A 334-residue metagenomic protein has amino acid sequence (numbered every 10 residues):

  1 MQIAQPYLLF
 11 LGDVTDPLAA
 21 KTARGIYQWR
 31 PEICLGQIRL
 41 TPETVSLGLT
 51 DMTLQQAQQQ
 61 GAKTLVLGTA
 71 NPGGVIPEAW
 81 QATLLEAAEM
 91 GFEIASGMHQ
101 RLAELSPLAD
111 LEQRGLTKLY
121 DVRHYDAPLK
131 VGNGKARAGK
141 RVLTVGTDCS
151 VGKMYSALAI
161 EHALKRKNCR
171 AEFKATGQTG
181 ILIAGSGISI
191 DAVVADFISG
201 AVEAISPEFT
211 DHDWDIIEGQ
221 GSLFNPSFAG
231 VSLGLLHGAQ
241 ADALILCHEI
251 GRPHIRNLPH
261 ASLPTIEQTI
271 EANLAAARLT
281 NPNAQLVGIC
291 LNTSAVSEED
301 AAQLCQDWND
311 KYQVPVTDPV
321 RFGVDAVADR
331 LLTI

Functional and structural regions predicted by a protein language model:
M1-Q28, H162: N-terminal phosphate-binding or glycine-rich loops at protein starts, especially the Walker A/P-loop of NTPases
I33-E43, E172-T176: A short beta-strand-loop structural module common to alpha/beta enzyme folds
E43-Q58, N71-W80: Glycine-rich, highly charged phosphate/nucleotide-binding loops
G73-G74, T83-R141: Extreme N-terminal, non-catalytic leader segments that precede Walker-type/kinase nucleotide-binding cores
S96, Q100-L102, L108, V122-H124 (+4 more regions): Conserved catalytic-core segment of NTP-binding enzymes
A127-A171: Walker A (P-loop) phosphate-binding motif
R141, E161-D196, Q306-D310: N-terminal phosphate/diphosphate-binding loop that engages ATP/GTP or pyrophosphate donors across diverse enzyme folds
